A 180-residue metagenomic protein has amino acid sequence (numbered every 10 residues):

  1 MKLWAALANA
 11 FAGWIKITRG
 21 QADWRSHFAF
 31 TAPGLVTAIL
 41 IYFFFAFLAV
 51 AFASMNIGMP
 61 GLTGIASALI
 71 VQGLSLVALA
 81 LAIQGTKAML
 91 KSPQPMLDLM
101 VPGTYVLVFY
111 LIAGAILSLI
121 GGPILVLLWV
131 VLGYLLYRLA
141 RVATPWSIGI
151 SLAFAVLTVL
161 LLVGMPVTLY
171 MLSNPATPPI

Functional and structural regions predicted by a protein language model:
M1-P95: Selected alpha-helical membrane-embedding segments in polytopic membrane proteins
P33-F44, M100-P102, V106, Y110 (+1 more regions): Alpha-helical membrane-anchoring segments
V36, M89-G103, I120-L125: Short, amphipathic, aromatic/basic-enriched membrane-interface segments that mark the entry/exit of transmembrane
F47-L48, L107-I112, V159-M165: Aromatic-anchored segments of alpha-helical transmembrane domains
F52-M59, I116, Y170-S173: Juxtamembrane "helix-exit" motif on the non-cytosolic side of transmembrane helices
A68, Q72, L76, D98-V106 (+2 more regions): Alpha-helical transmembrane segments of multi-pass membrane proteins, especially transporters and channels
G73, V77, L111-A115, V163-V167: Mid-bilayer segments of alpha-helical transmembrane spans in multi-pass integral membrane proteins that mediate
L117-I180: Terminal transmembrane helical module of multi-pass membrane proteins
